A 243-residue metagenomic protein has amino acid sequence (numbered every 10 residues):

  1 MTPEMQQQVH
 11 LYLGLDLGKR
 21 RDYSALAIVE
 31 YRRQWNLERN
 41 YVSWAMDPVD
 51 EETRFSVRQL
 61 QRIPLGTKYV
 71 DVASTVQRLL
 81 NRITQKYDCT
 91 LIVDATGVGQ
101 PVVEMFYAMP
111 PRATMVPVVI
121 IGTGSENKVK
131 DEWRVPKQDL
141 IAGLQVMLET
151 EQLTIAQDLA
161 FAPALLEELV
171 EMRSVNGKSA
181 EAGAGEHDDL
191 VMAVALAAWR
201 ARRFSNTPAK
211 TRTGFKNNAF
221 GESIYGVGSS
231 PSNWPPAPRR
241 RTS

Functional and structural regions predicted by a protein language model:
M1-I120, Q138, V146, T150-S243: RNase H-like, metal-dependent nuclease domains and their acidic two-metal-ion catalytic environment used
G122-E126: Short beta-alpha junction loops
K128-G143, M147-L148: Conserved RecA-like P-loop NTPase helicase motor core
